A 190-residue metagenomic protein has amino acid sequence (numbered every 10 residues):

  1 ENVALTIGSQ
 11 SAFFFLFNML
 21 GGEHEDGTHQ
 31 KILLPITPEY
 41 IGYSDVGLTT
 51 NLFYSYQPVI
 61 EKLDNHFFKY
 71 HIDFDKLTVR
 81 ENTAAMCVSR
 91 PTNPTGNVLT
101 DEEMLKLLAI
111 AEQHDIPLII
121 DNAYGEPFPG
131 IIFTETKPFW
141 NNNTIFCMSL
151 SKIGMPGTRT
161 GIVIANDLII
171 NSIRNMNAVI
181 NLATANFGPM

Functional and structural regions predicted by a protein language model:
E1-H114, I119-W140, I145: Conserved core of the PLP fold type I
T28, L48, W140-M190: Conserved core segment of the aminotransferase class I/II
